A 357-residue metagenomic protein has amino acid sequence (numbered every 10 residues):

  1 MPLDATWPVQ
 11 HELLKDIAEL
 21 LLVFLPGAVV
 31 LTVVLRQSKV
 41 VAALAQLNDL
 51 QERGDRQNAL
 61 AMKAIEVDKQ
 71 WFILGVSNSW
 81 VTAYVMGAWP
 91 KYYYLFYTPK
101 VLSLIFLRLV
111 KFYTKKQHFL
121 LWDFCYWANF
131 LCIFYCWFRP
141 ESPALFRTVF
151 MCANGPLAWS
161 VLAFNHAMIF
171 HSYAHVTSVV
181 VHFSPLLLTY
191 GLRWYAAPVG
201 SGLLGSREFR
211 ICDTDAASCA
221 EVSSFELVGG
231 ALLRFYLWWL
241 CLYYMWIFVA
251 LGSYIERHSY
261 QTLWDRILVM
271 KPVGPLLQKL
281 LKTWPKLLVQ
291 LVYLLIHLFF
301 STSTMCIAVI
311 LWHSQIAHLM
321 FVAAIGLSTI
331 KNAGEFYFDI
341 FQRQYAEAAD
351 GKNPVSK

Functional and structural regions predicted by a protein language model:
P2-K69, I73-V81, L107, K111-S303: Eukaryotic polytopic
L25, A323-L327: Eukaryote-biased activation of long, low-complexity terminal tails and linkers
V81-K91: Gly/Pro-rich turn-and-neighbor structural signature
W89-T98, Q117-L121, P143-V149, Q315-V322: Short, aromatic-rich membrane-interface segments at the entry and exit of alpha-helical transmembrane domains
K100-S103: Hydrophobic alpha-helical bundle signature of multipass membrane enzymes
T283-W284, L288-V289, S303-A323, Q344-E347: Extracellular/periplasmic helix-loop-helix junctions in multi-pass membrane proteins
S328-A346: Seventh transmembrane helix
Q344-K357: Cytosolic/matrix-facing juxtamembrane and C-terminal tails of multi-pass cellular membrane proteins
